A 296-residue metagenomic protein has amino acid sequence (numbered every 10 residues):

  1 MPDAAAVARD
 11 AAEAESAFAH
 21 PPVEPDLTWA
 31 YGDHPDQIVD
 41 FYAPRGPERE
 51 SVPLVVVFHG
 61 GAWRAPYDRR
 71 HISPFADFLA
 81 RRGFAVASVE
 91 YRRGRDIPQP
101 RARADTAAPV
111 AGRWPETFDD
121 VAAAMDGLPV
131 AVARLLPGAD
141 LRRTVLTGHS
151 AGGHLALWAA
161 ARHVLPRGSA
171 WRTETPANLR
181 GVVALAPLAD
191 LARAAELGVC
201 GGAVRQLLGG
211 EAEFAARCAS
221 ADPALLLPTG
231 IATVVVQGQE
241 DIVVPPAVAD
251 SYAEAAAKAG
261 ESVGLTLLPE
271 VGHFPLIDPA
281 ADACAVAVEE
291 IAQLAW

Functional and structural regions predicted by a protein language model:
P2-E48: N-terminal cap/lid segment of alpha/beta-hydrolase-fold proteins
S16-F18, E24, A192-L225: Mobile cap/lid helix-loop segments that gate and shape the active-site cleft of serine hydrolases
R45-S51, V55-F78: Short, surface-exposed "cap/lid" segments of acyl-processing enzymes
P66-A76, A87-R142, P279: Catalytic nucleophile-loop/oxyanion-hole region of alpha/beta-hydrolase and closely related hydrolase-like folds
D126-L197: Primarily recognizes the serine-hydrolase "nucleophile elbow" in alpha/beta-hydrolase and SGNH/GDSL folds
V235-Q237, D241: Short beta-strand/loop motif that positions the catalytic acidic residue of the alpha/beta-hydrolase fold
V236, D250-W296: C-terminal catalytic histidine-bearing segment of alpha/beta-hydrolase fold enzymes
I242-S251: Conserved alpha/beta-hydrolase "acid-adjacent" motif
